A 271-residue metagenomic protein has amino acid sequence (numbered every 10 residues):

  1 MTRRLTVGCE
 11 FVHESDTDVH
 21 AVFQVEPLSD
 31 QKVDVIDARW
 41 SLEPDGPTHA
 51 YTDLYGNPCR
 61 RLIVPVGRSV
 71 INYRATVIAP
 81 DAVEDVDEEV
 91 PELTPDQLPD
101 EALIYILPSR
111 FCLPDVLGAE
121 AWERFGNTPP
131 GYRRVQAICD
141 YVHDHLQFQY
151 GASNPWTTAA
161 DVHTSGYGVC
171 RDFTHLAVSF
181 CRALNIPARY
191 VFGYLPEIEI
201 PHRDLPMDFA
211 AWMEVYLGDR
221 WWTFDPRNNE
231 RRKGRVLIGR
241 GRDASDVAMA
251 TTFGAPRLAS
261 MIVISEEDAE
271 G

Functional and structural regions predicted by a protein language model:
M1-V90: Intrinsically disordered, low-complexity N-terminal segments that are enriched in acidic
R3-C9, V19-A21, Y73, L184-I186 (+3 more regions): Structural beta-strand/beta-sheet cores of well-ordered domains, especially the beta-sheet scaffolds that support
S15, I71, T76-D81, D96-G168 (+4 more regions): Secondary-structure boundary elements
V25-L28, D87-D96, R227-R231, F253-A255: Short intrinsically disordered coil segments
L42, V64, A79, L113 (+5 more regions): Generic structural "secondary-structure junction" signal
G67, T128, H202-D204: Glycine-centered loop/turn motifs
E89, T94, D144, T158-A159 (+2 more regions): Glycine-rich, flexible loop/turn motifs
D140, D172-S260: Hydrophobic/aromatic-rich core segments of domains that either
